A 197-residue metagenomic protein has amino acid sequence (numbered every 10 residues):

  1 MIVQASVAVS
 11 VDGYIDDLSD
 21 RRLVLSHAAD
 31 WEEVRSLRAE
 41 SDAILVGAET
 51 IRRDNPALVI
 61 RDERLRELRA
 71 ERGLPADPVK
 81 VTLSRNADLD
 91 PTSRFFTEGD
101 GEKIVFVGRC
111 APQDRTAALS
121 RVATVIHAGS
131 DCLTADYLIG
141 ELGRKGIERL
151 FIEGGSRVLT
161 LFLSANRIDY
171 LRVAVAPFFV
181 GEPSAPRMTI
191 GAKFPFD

Functional and structural regions predicted by a protein language model:
M1-D197: Enzymes that bind and transform nitrogen-containing heteroaromatic metabolites
